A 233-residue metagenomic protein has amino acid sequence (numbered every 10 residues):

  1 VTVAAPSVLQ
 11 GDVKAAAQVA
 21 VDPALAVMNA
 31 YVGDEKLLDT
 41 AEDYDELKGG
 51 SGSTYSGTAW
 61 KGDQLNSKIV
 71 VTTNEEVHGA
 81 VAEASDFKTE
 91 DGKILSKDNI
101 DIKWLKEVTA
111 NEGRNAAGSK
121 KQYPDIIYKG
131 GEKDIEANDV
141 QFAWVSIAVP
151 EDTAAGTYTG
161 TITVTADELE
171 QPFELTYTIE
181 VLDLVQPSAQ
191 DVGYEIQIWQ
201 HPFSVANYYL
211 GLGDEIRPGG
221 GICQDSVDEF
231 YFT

Functional and structural regions predicted by a protein language model:
V3-A5, V164: Conserved structural position at the C-terminal beta-strand of extracellular beta-sandwich adhesion modules
P6, A59-Q64, A137-V140, A155: Solvent-exposed, conformationally flexible loop/turn segments
L9-A15, L169-L175, Y208: Beta-sandwich strand segments
D12-S51, N74-V145: Surface-exposed binding patches on compact interaction domains or structured appendages
G52-E75, G79, V227-E229: Contiguous beta-strand segments within globular domains
Y55, A59, A148, D152 (+1 more regions): Short, charged/polar micro-motifs that form catalytic or ligand-binding hotspots
V70-K88, G130-D191: Extended acidic/polar, glycine-enriched regions that form or flank non-catalytic beta-rich accessory modules
F173-T233: An acidic-aromatic substrate-binding cleft motif
